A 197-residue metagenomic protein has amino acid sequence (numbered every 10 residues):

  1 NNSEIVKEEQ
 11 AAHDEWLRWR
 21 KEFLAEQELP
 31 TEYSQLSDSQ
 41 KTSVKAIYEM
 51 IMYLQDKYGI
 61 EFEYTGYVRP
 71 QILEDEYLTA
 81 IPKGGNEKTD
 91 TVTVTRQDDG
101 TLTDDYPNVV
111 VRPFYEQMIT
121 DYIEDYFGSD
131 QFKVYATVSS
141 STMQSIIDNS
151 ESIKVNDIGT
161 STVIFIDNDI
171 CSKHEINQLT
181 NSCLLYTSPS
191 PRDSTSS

Functional and structural regions predicted by a protein language model:
N1-L17: Gram-positive cell-envelope targeting signals
W19-T65, Y115-E124: Short, non-transmembrane alpha-helical segments in secretory-pathway proteins
Q35-K41, P107-V109, F165-K173: Second-shell loop/turn segments in exported
D56-R96: Exposed beta-strand-loop-beta-strand "reactive/processing" segments of non-cytosolic proteins
K88-V111: A short, surface-exposed beta-strand/turn
D104-T160: Surface-exposed beta-loop interaction hotspot
D148-S182: Short helix-loop boundary/capping segments
Y186-D193: Conserved small/polar residues in nucleotide/adenosyl-binding loops
